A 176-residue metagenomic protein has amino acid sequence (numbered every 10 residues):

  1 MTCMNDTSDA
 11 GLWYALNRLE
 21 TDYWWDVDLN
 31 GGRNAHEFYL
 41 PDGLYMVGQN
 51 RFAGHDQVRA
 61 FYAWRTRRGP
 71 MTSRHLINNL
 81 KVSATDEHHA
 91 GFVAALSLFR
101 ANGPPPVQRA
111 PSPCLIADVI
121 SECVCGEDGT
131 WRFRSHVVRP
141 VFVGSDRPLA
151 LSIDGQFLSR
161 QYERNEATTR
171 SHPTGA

Functional and structural regions predicted by a protein language model:
M1-W25, L29, R33, E37-F38: Short, low-complexity N-terminal intrinsically disordered segments enriched in polar/charged residues
C3, D56, Y62-R65, A95-V107 (+2 more regions): Extracellular/periplasmic carbohydrate-active domains that bind, remodel, or depolymerize complex polysaccharides
E20, L76-L80, P106: Short structured motifs
G32-F99: A solvent-exposed, acidic/Ser-Thr-rich amphipathic alpha-helical stretch
P70, F99-P111, F142-D146: Short, cysteine-centered beta-strand-loop-beta hairpins and adjacent loop/turn segments enriched in charged/polar
G91, C114-F157: Short beta-strand edge/turn micro-motifs at domain boundaries
G144-A176: Acidic/histidine-enriched, glycine/proline-rich intrinsically disordered or flexible terminal extensions
